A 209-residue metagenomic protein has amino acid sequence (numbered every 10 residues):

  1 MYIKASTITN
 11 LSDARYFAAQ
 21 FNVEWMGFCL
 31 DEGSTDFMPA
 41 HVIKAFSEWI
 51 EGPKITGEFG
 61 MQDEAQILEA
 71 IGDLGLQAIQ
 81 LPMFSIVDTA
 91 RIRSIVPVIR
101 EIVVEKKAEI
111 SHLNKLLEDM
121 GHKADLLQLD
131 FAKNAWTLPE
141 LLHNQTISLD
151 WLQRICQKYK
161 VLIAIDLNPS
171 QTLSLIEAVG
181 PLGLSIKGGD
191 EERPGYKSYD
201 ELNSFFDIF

Functional and structural regions predicted by a protein language model:
M1-I163, L167-G183, G188-F209: Conserved N-terminal beta1-alpha1 strand-loop-helix module at the mouth
